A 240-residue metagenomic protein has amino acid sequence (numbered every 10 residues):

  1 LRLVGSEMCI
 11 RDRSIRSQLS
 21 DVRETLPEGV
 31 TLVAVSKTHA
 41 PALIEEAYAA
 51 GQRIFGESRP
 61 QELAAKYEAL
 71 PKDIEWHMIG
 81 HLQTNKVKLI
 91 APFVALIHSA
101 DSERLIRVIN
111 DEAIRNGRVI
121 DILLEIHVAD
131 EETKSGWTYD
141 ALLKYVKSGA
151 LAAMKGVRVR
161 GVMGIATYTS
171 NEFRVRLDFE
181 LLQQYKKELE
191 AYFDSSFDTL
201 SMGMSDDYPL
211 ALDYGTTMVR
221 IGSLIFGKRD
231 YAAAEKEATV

Functional and structural regions predicted by a protein language model:
L1, S135, V219: Residues that recognize and position ribonucleotide moieties
L1-I10: Single conserved hydrophobic/aromatic residue that forms the stacking wall/gate of nucleotide- or nucleobase-binding
S6, E237-V240: Eukaryotic N-terminal low-complexity, Ser/Thr- and Lys/Arg-rich leader segments that predominantly function as
R11-Y185, L189-D206, L212-Y214, F226: Conserved alpha/beta-domain cores
G56, V219-R220: Paired acidic/hydrophobic, glycine-rich loop segments that form the ligand-binding mouth/hinge of periplasmic-binding
P209-D213, I221, I225-A232, V240: Expand to "…catalyze enediolate/carbanion chemistry for C-C bond making/breaking, isomerization, decarboxylation
